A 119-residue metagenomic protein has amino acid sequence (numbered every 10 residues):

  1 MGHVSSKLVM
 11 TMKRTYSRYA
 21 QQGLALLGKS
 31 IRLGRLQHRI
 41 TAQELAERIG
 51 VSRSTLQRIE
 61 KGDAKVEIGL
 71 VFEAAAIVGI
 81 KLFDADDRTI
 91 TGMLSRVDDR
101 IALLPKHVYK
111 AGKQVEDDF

Functional and structural regions predicted by a protein language model:
M1-T15, D117: Intrinsically disordered, low-complexity and often Lys/Arg-enriched segments
H3, D84-F119: Short, charged recognition helix plus adjacent turn of helix-turn-helix-like nucleic-acid-binding domains
V9-Q37: A short, Lys/Arg-rich alpha-helix, primarily the initiator
K29-E44, E73, A102-Y109: Short basic helix-loop element that most often maps to the first helix and adjoining turn of HTH DNA-binding modules
R39-T55: Short alpha-helical DNA-recognition segment
E67-A85: DNA major-groove recognition helix of helix-turn-helix/homeodomain DNA-binding modules
